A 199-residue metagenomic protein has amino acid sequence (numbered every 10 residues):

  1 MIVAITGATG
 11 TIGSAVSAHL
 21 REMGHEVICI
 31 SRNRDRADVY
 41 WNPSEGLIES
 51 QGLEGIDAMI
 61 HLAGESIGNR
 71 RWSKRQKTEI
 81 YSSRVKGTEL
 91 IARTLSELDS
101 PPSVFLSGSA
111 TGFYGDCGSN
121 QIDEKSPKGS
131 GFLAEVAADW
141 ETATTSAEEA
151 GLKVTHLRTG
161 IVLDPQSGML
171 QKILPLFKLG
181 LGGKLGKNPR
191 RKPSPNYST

Functional and structural regions predicted by a protein language model:
V3-M23: N-terminal Rossmann NAD(P)H-binding glycine-rich loop of SDR-like oxidoreductase domains
T6, I30, M59-A63, F105-T111 (+1 more regions): SDR active-site strand-loop-helix element
H25-R32: Conserved glycine-rich Rossmann-like NAD(P)H-binding loop of the short-chain dehydrogenase/reductase
D35-R36, Y40-L90: NAD(P)H-binding glycine-rich loop region in Rossmannoid oxidoreductase-like domains and their noncatalytic homologs
E79-G87, K128-G131, E135, D139 (+1 more regions): Glycine-rich NAD(P)-binding loop of the Rossmann-fold in SDR/ketoreductase-type enzymes
E89-G131: Conserved Rossmann-fold NAD(P)-dependent oxidoreductase catalytic core, especially the SDR/UDP-sugar
S130-V154: Active-site Tyr-X1-5-Lys
E148-A150, T155, G160-N196: NAD(P)-dependent short-chain dehydrogenase/reductase
